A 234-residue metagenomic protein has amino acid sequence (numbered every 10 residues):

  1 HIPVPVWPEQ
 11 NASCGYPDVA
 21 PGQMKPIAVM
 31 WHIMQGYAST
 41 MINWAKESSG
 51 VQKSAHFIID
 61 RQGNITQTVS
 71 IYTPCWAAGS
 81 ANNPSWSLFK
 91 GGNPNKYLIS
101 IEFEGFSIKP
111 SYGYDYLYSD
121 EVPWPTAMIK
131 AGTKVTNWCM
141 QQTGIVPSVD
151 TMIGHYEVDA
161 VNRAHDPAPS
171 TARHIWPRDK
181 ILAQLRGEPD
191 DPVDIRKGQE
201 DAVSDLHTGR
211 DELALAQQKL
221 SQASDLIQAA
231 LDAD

Functional and structural regions predicted by a protein language model:
H1-P94: N-terminal catalytic cores of peptidoglycan-degrading enzymes
H1-Q10, P17-Q23, E104-V203, H207-R210 (+1 more regions): Basic/polar, cationic surfaces and motifs that engage anionic cell-wall and phosphate/carboxylate ligands
G92-P110: Short coil-to-beta-strand
Q199, A223, I227-A230: Long alpha-helical scaffolds in very large eukaryotic tether/adaptor proteins
R210-A214, L231-D234: Charged, low-complexity interaction regions
